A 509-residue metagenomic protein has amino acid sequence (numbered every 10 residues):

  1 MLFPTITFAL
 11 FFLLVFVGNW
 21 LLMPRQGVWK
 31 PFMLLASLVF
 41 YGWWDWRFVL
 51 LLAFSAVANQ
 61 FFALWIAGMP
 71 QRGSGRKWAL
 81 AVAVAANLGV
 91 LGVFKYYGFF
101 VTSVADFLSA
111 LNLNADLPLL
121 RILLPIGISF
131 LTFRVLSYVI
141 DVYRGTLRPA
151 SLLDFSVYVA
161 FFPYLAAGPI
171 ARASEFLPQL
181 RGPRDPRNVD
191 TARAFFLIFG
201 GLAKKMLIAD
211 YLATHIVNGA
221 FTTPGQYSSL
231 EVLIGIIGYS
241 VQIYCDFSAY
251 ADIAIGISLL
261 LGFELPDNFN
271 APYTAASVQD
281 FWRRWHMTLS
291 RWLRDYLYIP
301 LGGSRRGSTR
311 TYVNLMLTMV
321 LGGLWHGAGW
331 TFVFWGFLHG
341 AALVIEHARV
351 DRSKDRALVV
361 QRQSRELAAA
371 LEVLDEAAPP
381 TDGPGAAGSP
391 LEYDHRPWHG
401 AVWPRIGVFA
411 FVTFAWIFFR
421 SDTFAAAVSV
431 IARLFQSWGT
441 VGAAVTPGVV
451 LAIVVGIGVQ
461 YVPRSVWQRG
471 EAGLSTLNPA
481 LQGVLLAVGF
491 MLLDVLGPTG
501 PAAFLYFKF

Functional and structural regions predicted by a protein language model:
M1-K508: Membrane-embedded transmembrane alpha-helical bundles that form the catalytic cores of multi-pass lipid-modifying
